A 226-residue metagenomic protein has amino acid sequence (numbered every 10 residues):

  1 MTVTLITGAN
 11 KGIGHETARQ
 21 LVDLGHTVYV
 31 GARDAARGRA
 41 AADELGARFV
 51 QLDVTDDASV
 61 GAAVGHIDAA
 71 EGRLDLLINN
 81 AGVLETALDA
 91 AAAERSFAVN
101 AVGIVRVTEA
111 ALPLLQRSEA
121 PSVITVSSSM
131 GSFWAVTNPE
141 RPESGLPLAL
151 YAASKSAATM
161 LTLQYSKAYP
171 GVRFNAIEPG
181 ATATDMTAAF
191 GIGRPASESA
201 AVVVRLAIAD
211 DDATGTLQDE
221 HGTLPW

Functional and structural regions predicted by a protein language model:
M1-Y29: Canonical Rossmann dinucleotide-binding motif of NAD(H)/NADP(H)-dependent dehydrogenases/reductases, specifically
L24-A40: Conserved glycine-rich Rossmann-like NAD(P)H-binding loop of the short-chain dehydrogenase/reductase
Q51-A62: The beta1-alpha1 cofactor-binding region of Rossmann-like NAD(H)/NADP(H)-dependent oxidoreductases
A62-G65, A69, A91-A98: Active-site Tyr-X3-Lys motif and surrounding loop/helix of classical short-chain dehydrogenase/reductase
H66-N79, E85: A glycine-rich helix->loop->beta "capping" turn within Rossmann-like NAD(P)(H)-dependent oxidoreductase domains
V83-F97, Q116-K167: Catalytic loop of short-chain dehydrogenase/reductase
S156-T159, L163-K167, G171-V172, A176-T182 (+1 more regions): C-terminal helical subdomain
